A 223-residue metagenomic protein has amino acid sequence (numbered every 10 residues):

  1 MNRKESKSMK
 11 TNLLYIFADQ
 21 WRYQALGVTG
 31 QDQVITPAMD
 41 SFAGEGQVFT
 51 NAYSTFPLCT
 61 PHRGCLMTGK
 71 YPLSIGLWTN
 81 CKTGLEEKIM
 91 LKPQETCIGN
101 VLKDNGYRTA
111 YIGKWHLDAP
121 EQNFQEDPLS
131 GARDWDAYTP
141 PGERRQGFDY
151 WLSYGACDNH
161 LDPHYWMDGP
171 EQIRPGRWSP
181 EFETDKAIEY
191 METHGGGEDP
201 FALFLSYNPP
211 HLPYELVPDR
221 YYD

Functional and structural regions predicted by a protein language model:
M1-D223: Formylglycine-dependent sulfatase
